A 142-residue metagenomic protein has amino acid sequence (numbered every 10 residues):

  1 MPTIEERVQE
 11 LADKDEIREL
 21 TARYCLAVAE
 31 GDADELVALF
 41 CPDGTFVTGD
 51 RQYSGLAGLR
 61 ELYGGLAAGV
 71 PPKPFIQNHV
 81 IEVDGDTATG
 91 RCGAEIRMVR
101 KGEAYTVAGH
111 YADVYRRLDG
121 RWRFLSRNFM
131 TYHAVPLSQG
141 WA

Functional and structural regions predicted by a protein language model:
M1-E30, D34, A38-L39: Short, low-complexity N-terminal intrinsically disordered segments enriched in polar/charged residues
P2-T3, R97, L125, T131: C-terminal-biased regions
R23, G58-E61, H110: Alpha-helical elements of Rossmann-like donor-binding domains used by nucleotide-donor carbohydrate transfer enzymes
A33-I96: A solvent-exposed, acidic/Ser-Thr-rich amphipathic alpha-helical stretch
P74-I76, T106-Y111: Short, surface-exposed coil-to-beta transition loops
T89, A108-S138: Short beta-strand edge/turn micro-motifs at domain boundaries
R97-A104, A134: Short, cysteine-centered beta-strand-loop-beta hairpins and adjacent loop/turn segments enriched in charged/polar
G140-A142: Extended, polar beta-sheet/loop recognition surfaces of beta-rich domains that mediate binding to diverse ligands
